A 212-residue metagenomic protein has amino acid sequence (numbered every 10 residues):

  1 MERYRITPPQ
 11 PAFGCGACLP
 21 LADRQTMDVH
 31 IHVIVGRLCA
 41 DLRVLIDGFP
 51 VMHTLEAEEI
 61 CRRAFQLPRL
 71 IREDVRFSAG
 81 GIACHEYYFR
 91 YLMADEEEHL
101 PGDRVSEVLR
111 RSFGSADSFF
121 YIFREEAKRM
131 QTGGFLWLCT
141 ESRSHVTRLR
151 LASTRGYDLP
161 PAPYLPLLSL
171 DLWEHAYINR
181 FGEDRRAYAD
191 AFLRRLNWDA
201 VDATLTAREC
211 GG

Functional and structural regions predicted by a protein language model:
M1-G212: Feature for soluble, non-membrane regions of globular proteins
